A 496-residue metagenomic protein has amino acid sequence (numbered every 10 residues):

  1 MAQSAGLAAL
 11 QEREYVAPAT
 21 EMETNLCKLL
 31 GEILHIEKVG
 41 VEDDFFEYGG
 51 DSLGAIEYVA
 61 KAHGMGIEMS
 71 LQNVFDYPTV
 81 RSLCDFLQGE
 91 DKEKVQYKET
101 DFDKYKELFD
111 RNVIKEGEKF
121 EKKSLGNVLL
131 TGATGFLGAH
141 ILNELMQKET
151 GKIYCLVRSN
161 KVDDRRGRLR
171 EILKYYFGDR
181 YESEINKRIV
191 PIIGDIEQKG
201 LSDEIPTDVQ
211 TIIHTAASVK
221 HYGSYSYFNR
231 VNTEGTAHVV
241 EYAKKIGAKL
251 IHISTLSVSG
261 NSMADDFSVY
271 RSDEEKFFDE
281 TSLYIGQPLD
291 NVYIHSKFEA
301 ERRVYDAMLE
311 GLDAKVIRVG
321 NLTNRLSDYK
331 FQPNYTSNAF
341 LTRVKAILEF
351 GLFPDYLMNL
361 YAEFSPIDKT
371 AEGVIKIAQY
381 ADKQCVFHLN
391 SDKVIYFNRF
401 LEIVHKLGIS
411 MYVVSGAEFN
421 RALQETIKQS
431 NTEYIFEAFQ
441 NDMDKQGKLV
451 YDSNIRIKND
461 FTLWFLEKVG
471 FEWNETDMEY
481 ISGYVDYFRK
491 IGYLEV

Functional and structural regions predicted by a protein language model:
M1-E116: Phosphopantetheine-dependent thiolation modules in NRPS/PKS and related acyl-activating systems
Y48, V319-S327, Y356-Y361, F387-I395 (+1 more regions): Glycine-rich Rossmann NAD(P)(H)-binding loop
K94-T211, T215-S218, Y225: N-terminal Rossmann/SDR dinucleotide-binding element
Y97-K106, T150, Y154-V157, R456-V496: Amphipathic terminal alpha-helices
T211-H214, Y222, Y227-R230, E234-H295 (+1 more regions): Conserved Rossmann-fold NAD(P)-dependent oxidoreductase catalytic core, especially the SDR/UDP-sugar
A264-F277, Y305-A362, I367-E372, K376: NAD(P)-dependent short-chain dehydrogenase/reductase
F353-L357, N420-V469: A hydrophobic C-terminal alpha-helical subdomain
G373-K445, F488: Mid/C-terminal beta-alpha module of Rossmann-like enzyme folds, strongest in SDR-family dehydrogenases/epimerases
